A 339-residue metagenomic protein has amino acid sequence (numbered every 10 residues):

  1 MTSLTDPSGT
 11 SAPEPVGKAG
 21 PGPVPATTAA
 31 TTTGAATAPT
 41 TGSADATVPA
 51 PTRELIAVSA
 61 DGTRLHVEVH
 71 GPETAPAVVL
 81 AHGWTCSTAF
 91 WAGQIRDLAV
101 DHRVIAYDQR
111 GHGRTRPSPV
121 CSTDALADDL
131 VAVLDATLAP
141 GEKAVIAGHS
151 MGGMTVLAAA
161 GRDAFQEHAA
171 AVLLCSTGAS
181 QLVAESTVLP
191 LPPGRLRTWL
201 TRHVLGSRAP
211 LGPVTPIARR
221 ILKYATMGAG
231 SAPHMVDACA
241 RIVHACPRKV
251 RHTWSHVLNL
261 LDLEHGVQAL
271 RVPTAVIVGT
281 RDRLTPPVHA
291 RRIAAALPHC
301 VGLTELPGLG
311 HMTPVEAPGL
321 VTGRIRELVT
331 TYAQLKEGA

Functional and structural regions predicted by a protein language model:
T63-P117, V133: Conserved HGGG/HGGXW glycine-rich cap/lid loop of the alpha/beta-hydrolase fold
A127-K143: Conserved acidic catalytic loop of the alpha/beta-hydrolase fold
G148, G152, V156: Gly/Ala-rich beta-loop-alpha elbow adjacent to hydrolase catalytic centers
G161-L205: Flexible "cap/lid" loop of the alpha/beta hydrolase fold
S180, S207-Q268: Conserved alpha/beta-hydrolase catalytic His-Asp/Glu region
L270, V276-V278, D282: Short beta-strand/loop motif that positions the catalytic acidic residue of the alpha/beta-hydrolase fold
R283-H289: Conserved alpha/beta-hydrolase "acid-adjacent" motif
L303-G323: Catalytic histidine-centered segment of alpha/beta-hydrolase-like enzymes
